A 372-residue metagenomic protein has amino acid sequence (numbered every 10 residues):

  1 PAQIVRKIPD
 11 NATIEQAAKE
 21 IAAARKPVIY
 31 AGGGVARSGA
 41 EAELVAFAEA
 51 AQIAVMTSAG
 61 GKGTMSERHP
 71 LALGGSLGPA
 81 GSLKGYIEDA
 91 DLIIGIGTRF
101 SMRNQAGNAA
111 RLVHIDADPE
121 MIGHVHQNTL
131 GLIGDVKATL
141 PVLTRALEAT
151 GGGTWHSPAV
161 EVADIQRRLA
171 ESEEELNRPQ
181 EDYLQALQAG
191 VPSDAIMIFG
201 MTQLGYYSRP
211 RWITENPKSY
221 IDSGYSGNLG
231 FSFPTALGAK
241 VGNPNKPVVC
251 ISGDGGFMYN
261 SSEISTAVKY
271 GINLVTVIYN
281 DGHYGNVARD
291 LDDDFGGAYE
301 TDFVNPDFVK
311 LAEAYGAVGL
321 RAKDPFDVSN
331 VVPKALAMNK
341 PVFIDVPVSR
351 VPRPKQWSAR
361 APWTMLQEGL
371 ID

Functional and structural regions predicted by a protein language model:
P1-A23: Conformationally flexible catalytic loops at phosphate/diphosphate-handling active centers
R25-S38, A48: Glycine-rich phosphate/diphosphate-binding loops and the adjacent beta-loop-alpha structural elements that coordinate
R37-A40, G97, S101-Q105, G230-F233 (+1 more regions): Short glycine/serine/threonine-rich phosphate/pyrophosphate-binding segments that cradle anionic phosphate groups
I53-A59, V113-D116, T276-Y279: Short internal beta-strands
G60-E161, V332: Glycine-rich, acidic loop regions that bind phosphate or pyrophosphate groups
G78, K84, G123-I133, L140-P141 (+1 more regions): Thiamine diphosphate
V162-A239, N245: Active-site diphosphate/adenylate-binding microenvironment
